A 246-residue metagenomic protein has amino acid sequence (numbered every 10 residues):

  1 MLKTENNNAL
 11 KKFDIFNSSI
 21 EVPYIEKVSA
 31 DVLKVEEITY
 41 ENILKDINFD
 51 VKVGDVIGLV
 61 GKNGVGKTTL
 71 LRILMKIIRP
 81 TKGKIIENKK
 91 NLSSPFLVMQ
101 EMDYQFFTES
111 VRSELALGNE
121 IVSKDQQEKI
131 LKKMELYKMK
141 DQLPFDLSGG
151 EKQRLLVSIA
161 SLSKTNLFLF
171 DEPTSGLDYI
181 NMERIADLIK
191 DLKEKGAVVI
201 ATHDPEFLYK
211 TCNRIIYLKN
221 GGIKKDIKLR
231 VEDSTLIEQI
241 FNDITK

Functional and structural regions predicted by a protein language model:
M1-K12, G222-T245: Conserved beta-strand-loop-alpha-helix hinge in the C-terminal portion of ABC ATPase nucleotide-binding domains
V60-K62: The feature captures the beta-strand-to-loop junction immediately N-terminal to the Walker
M75: Helix-to-loop junction immediately C-terminal to a conserved catalytic motif
K124-M139: Conserved ABC ATPase "signature" region
L143-L147, E151: Conserved ABC ATPase signature
A160-S161: ABC ATPase C-loop
F168-E172: Catalytic Walker B motif of ABC-type/P-loop ATPase nucleotide-binding domains
D178: ABC-family nucleotide-binding domains
